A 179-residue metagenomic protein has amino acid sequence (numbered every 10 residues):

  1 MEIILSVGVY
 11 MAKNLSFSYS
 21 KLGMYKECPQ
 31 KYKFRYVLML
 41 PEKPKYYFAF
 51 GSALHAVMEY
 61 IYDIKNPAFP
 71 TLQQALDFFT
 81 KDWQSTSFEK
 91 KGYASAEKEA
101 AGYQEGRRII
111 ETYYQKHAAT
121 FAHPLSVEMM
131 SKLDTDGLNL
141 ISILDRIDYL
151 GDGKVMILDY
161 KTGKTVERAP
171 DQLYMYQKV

Functional and structural regions predicted by a protein language model:
E2-V9, V57-M130, D134: A non-catalytic, helix-rich entry segment at domain boundaries
M11-K13, S18-K21: Short acidic, Pro/Gly- and aromatic-enriched capping/linker segments at domain boundaries
N14, P29-E42, S87-K90, G153-I157: Short amphipathic alpha-helical segments and their helix-coil junctions
S18, E27, N139-I143: Short, flexible loop/turn motifs enriched in small residues
L22-G23, E27-N66, Y103, R107 (+1 more regions): Nuclease catalytic cores
L38, Y62-N66, Y114, D148 (+1 more regions): Hydrophobic/aromatic-lined pockets within catalytic cores
P44, F48-A49, A100, V166-D171: Short, conserved micro-motifs enriched in small and acidic residues
M129-V179: Mg2+/Mn2+-dependent nuclease catalytic core
